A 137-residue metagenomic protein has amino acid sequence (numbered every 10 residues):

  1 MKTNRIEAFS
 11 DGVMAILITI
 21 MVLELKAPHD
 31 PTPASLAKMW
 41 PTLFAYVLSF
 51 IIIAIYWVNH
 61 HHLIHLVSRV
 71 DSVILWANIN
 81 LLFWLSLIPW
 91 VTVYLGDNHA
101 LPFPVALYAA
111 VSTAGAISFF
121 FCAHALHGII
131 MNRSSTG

Functional and structural regions predicted by a protein language model:
M1-G137: Multi-pass alpha-helical transmembrane bundle typical of ion/small-solute transporters and intramembrane aspartyl
